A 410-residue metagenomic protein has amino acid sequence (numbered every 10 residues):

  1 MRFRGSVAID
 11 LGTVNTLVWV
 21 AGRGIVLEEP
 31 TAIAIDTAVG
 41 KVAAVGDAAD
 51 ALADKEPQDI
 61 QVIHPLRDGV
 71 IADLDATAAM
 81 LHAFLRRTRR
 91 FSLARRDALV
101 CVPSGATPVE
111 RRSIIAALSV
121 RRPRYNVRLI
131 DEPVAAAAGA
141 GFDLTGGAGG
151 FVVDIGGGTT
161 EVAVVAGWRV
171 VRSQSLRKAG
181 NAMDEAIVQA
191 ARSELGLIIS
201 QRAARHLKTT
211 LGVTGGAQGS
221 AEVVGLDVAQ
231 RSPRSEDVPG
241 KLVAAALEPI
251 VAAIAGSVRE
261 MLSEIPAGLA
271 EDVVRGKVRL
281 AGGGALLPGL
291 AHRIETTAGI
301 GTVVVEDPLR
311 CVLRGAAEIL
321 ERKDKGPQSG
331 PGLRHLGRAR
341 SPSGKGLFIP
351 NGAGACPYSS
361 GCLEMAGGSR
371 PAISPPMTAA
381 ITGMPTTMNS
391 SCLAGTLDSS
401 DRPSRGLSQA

Functional and structural regions predicted by a protein language model:
M1-V153, V165-V278, A285-S341, F348-N351: Nucleotide/phosphate-binding catalytic cleft detector across ATP-hydrolyzing and phosphate-transferring enzymes
R334, Q409-A410: Generic detector of intrinsically disordered, low-complexity segments in short proteins and peptide precursors
G344-G346, G352-G354, S359-G361, G367-S369 (+6 more regions): Intrinsically disordered, low-complexity segments enriched in small polar residues
